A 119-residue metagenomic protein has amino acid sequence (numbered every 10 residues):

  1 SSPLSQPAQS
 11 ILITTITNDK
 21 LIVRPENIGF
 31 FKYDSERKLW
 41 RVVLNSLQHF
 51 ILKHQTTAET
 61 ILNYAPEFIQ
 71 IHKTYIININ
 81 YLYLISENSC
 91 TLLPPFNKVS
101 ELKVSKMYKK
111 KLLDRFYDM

Functional and structural regions predicted by a protein language model:
S2-N97: Conserved binding/recognition cores within well-folded domains
K111-M119: C-terminal output/interaction extensions
